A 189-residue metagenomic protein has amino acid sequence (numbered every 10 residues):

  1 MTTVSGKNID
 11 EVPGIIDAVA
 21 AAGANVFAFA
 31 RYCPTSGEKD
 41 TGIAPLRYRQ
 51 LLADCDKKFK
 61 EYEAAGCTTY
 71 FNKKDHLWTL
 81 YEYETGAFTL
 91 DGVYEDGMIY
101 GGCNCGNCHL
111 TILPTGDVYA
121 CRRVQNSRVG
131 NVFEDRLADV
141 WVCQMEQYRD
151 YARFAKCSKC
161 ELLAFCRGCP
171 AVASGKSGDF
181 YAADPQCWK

Functional and structural regions predicted by a protein language model:
M1-G106, T111-T115, R123-V129: Radical SAM enzyme [4Fe-4S]-AdoMet core and its adjacent flexible, acidic and glycine-rich loops/tails across
V118-K189: Flexible mid-to-C-terminal extensions adjoining Fe-S/redox cofactors in radical SAM and related proteins
